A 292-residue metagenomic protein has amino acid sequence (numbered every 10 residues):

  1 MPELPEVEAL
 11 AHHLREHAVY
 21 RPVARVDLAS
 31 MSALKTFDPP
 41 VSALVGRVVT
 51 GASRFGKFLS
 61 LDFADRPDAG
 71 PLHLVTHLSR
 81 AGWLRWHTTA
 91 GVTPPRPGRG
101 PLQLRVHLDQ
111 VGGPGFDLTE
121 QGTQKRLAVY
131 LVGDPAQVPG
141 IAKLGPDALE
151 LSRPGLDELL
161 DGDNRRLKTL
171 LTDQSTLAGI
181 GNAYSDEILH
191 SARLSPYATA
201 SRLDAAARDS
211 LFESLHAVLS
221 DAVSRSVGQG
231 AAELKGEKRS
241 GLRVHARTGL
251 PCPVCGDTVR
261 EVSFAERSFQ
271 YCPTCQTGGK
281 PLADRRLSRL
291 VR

Functional and structural regions predicted by a protein language model:
M1-R292: Structured catalytic/nucleic-acid-binding cores of DNA maintenance enzymes
